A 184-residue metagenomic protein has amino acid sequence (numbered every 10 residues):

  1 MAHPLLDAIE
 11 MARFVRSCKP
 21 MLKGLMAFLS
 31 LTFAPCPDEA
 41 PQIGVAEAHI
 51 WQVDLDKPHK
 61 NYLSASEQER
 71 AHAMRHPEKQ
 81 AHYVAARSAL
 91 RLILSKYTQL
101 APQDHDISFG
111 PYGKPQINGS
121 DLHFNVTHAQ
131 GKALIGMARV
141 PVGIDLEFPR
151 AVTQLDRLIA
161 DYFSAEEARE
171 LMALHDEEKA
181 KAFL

Functional and structural regions predicted by a protein language model:
M1-D7: Extreme N-terminal basic, low-complexity initiation segments that serve as generic localization/processing leaders
I9, F14-C18, L22-L184: Core catalytic alpha/beta fold that binds nucleotide/phospho-ligands
